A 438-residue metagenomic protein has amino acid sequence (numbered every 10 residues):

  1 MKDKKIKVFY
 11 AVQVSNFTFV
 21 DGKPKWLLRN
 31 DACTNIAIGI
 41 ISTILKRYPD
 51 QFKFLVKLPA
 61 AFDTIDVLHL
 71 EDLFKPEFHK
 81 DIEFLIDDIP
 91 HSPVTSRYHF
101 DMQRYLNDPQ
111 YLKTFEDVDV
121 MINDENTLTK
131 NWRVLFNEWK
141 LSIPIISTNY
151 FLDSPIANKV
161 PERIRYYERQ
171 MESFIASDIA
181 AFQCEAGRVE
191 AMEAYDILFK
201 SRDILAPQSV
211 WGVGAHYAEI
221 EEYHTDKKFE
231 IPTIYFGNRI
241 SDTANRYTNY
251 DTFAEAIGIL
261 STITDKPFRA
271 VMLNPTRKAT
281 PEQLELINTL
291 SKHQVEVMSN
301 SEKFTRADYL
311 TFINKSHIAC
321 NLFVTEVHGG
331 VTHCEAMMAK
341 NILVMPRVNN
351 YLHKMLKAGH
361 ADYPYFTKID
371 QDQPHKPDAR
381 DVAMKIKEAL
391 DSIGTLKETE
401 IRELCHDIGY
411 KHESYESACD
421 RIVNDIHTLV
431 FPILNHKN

Functional and structural regions predicted by a protein language model:
M1-L68, E116, T262: N-terminal subdomain of nucleotide-sugar transferases
I6-V12, A181, T225-T248, A254-G258 (+1 more regions): Conserved donor-binding/catalytic core segment of Leloir-type glycosyltransferases
F9, V120-E125, V134-P161, A181: Active-site proximal beta-strand in glycosyltransferases
D117-V120, T311-H328: Acidic donor-binding loop of glycosyltransferase active sites
I164, E168-L205: A short, active-site helix/loop in glycosyltransferases that binds the activated sugar's phosphate group
P281-A307: Nucleotide-activated donor-binding/catalytic signature segment of Leloir-type glycosyltransferases, i.e., the conserved
I342-P346: Short hydrophobic beta-strand element within catalytic cores of glycosyltransferases and related nucleotide-activated
Q373-P377, G394-F431: A charged, aromatic-enriched C-terminal amphipathic alpha-helix characteristic of glycosyltransferases across folds
